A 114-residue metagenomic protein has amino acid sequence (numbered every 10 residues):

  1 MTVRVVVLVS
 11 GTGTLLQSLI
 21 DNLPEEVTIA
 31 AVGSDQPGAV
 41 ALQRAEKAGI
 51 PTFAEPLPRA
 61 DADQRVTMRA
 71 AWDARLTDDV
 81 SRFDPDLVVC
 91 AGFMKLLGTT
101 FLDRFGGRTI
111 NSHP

Functional and structural regions predicted by a protein language model:
M1-P114: One-carbon transfer enzymes
